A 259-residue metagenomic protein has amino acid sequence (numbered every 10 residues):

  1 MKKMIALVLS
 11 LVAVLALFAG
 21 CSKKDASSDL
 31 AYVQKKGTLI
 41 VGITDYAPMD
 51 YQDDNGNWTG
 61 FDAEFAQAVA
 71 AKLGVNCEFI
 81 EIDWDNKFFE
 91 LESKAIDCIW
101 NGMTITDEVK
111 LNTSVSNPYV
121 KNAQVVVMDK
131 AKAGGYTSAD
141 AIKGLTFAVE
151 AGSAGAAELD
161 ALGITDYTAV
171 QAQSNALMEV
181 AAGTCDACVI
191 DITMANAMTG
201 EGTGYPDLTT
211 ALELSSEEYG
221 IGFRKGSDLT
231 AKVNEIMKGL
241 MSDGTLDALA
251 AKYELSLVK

Functional and structural regions predicted by a protein language model:
M1-G37, V258-K259: Short, low-complexity disordered leader/linker segments with a strong preference for bacterial N-terminal type II
K23-S27, A154-Q171, P206-E213, E235-K259: Ligand-binding clefts/hinges and TM-proximal coupling segments of bilobed small-molecule sensing domains
D25-G102: Extracytoplasmic small-molecule ligand-binding "clamshell" domains of the periplasmic binding protein/Venus flytrap
L30-Y32, M128-T146: Flexible hinge/capping segments at coil-to-helix
A63-K72, K130, T146, A151-S153 (+1 more regions): Extended ligand-binding regions for polar small-molecule ligands
A71-K72, I80-E81, D85-I99, N112-S114 (+4 more regions): Short helices/loops that flank or line small-molecule/ion binding pockets
M103-L111, E158, A181-A182, D186-S215: A ligand-binding cleft/hinge motif common to bilobed small-molecule-binding domains
K121-M128, I192, N196-K238, S256-K259: Periplasmic-binding protein-like
